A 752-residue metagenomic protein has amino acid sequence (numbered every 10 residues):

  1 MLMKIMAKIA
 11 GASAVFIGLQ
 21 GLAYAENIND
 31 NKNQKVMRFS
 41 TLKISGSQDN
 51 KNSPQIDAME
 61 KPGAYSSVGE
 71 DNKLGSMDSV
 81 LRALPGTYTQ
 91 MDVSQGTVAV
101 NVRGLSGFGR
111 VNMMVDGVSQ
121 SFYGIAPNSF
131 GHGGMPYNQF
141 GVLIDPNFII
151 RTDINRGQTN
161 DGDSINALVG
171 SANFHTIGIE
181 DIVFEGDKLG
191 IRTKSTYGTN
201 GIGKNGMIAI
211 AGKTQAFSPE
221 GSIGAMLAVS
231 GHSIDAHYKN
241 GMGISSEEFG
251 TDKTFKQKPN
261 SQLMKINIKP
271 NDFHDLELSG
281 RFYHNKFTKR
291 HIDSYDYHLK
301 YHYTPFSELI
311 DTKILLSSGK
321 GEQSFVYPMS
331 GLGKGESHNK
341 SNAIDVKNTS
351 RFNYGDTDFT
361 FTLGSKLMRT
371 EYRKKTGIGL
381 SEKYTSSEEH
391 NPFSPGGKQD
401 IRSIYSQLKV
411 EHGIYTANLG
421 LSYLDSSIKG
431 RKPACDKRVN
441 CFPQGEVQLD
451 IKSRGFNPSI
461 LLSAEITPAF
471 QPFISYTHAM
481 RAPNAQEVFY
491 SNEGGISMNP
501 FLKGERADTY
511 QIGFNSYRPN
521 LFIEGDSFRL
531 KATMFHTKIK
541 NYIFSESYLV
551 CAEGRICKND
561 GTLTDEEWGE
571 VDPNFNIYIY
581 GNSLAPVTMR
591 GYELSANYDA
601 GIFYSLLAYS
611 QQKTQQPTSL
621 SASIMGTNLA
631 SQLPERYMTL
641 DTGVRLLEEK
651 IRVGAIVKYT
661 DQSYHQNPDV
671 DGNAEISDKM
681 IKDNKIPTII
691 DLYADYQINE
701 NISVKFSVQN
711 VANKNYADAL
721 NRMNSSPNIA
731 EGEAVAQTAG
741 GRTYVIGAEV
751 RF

Functional and structural regions predicted by a protein language model:
N31-I182: Acidic, small-polar-rich N-terminal luminal/periplasmic segments of exported/outer-membrane proteins
Y123, N240, M480, K538-N541 (+4 more regions): C-terminal beta-signal and adjacent terminal beta-strands/loops of Gram-negative outer-membrane beta-barrel proteins
D153-R156, D163, S171-T214: Short strand-turn segments of transmembrane beta-barrel domains in outer membranes, especially the first one or two
K188, R192, G198-D293, Q662: Periplasmic-side early beta-strands and strand-to-turn transitions of outer-membrane beta-barrels
K269-N271, S317, D358-T362, K366-M368 (+5 more regions): Structural signature of Gram-negative outer-membrane beta-barrels, strongest in the C-terminal barrel of TonB-dependent
K269-R281, D293-R438, G525-M534, G591 (+2 more regions): Face-selective signature of the C-terminal outer-membrane beta-barrel domain
K313-Y327, F473-T477, G504-N582, T588-R590: Membrane-embedded beta-barrel scaffold of Gram-negative outer-membrane proteins
E411-A417, S426, S527-K538, C557-D669 (+2 more regions): Gram-negative outer-membrane beta-barrel transporters
